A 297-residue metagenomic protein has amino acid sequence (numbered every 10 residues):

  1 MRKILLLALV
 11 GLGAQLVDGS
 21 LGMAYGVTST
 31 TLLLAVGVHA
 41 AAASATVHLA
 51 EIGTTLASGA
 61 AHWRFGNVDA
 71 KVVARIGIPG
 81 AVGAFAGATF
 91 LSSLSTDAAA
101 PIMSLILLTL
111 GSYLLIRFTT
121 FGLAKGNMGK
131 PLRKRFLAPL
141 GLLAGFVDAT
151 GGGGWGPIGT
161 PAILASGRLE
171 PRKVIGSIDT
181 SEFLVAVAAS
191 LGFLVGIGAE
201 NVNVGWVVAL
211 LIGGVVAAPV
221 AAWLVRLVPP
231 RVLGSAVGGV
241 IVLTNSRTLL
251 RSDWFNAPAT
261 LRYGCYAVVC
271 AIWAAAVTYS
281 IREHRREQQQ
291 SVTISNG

Functional and structural regions predicted by a protein language model:
M1-G37, A124-I175, V208, Y263-G297: Selected transmembrane alpha-helices and immediately adjacent juxtamembrane segments of polytopic inner-membrane
I4, H48, S104-L107, G111 (+4 more regions): Residues within membrane-spanning alpha-helices of integral membrane proteins, especially the hydrophobic core/packing
T28-L33, A57-F65, A144-A149, I158-L164 (+1 more regions): Generic transmembrane alpha-helix signature in multi-pass membrane proteins, especially transporters/channels
T31-A35, P79-F85, L110, R133-F146 (+2 more regions): Small-residue-rich segments of transmembrane alpha-helices in multi-pass membrane proteins, especially helix faces
V38-L49, D69-R75, G167-D179: Membrane-interface alpha-helices at helix entry/exit sites of multi-pass transporters
A45-A98, I102, V187-N256: Selective hydrophobic functional segments
A57-N67, I106-G129, N245-F255, I272-R286: Transmembrane helix exit motif
